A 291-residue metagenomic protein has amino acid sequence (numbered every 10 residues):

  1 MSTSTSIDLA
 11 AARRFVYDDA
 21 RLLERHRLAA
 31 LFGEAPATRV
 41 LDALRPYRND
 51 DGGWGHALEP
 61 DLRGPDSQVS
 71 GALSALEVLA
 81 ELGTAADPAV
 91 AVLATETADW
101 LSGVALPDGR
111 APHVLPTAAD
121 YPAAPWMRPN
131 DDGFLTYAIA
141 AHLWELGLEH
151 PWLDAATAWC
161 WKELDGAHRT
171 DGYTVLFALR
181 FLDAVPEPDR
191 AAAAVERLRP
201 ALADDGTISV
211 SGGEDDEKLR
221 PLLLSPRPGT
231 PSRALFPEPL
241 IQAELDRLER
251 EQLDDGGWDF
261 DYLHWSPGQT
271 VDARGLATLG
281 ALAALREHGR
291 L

Functional and structural regions predicted by a protein language model:
M1-L291: Preference for long, amphipathic alpha-helical scaffolds in soluble/luminal domains and all-alpha bundles
